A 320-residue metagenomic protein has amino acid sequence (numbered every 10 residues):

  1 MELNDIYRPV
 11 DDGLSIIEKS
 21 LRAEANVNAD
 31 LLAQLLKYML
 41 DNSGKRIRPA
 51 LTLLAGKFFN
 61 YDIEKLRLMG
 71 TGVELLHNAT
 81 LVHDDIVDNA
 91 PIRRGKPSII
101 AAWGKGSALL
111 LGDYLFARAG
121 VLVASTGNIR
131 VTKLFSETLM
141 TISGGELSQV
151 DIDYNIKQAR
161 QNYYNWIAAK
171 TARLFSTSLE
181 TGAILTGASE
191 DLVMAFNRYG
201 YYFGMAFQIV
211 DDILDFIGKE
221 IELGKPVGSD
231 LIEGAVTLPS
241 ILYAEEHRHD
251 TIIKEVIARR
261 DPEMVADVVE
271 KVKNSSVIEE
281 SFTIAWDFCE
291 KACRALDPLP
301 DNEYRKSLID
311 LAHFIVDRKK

Functional and structural regions predicted by a protein language model:
M1-K320: All-alpha prenyltransferase/terpene-synthase fold signal
